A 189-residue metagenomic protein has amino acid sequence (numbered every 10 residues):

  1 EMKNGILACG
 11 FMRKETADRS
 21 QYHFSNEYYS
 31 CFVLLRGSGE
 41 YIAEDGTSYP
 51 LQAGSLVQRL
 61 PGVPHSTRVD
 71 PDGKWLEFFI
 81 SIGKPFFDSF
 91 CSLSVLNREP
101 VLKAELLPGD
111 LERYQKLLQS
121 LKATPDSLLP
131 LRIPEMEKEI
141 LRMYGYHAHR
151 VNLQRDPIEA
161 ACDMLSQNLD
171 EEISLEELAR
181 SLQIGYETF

Functional and structural regions predicted by a protein language model:
E1-G5, Q21-Y22, S120, T124 (+1 more regions): A short, N-terminal "cap"/entry segment at the start of jelly-roll beta-barrel domains of the cupin/DSBH fold
E1-G5, R155, E159, E176-A179: Short intrinsically disordered, low-complexity coil segments enriched in acidic
N4-E99: N-terminal regulatory/effector-sensing and dimerization cores that precede helix-turn-helix DNA-binding domains
S20, E99-P100, K122-A123, L175: A short, mixed-charge helix-start or loop-turn motif at secondary-structure junctions
Y22, I42-D45, N152, L169 (+1 more regions): Short N-terminal micro-motifs specific to bacterial/archaeal maturation and metal-cluster initiation sites
D70, K103, E177-L178: Proline- and acidic/polar-enriched loop/turn elements at helix boundaries
I80-S89, K103-D170, Y186-T188: An amphipathic alpha-helical interaction segment
E172-F189: Basic/polar phosphate-binding segments, predominantly the helix-turn-helix DNA-binding elements of transcriptional
